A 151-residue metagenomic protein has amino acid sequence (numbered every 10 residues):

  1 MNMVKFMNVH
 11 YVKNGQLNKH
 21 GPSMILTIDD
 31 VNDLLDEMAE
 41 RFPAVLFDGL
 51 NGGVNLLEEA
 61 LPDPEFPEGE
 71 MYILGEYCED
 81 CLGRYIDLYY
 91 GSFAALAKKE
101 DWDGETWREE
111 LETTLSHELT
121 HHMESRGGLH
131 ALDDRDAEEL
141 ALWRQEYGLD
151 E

Functional and structural regions predicted by a protein language model:
V4, V9-V12: Acidic, Ala/Val/Gly-enriched low-complexity intrinsically disordered segments
V9, N18-V45, G52-L56: An acidic/histidine-cluster motif and surrounding catalytic segment that typifies divalent-metal-assisted enzyme active
G15, H20-S23, I28, A95 (+3 more regions): A domain-level signal for the structural core that forms small-molecule/cofactor-binding pockets and catalytic centers
N32-L35, R108-S116: Amphipathic, non-transmembrane alpha-helical scaffold segments
E37-S92: Auxiliary, metal-adjacent structural segments of Zn-dependent hydrolase domains
R41, V45, T114, E118-H122: Short alpha-helical functional segments enriched in proximate histidine and acidic residues
E70-E112, H122-R144: Active-site scaffold of zinc-dependent metalloenzymes
Y147-E151: Primarily interfacial, aromatic-capped hydrophobic alpha-helices that serve as membrane anchors
